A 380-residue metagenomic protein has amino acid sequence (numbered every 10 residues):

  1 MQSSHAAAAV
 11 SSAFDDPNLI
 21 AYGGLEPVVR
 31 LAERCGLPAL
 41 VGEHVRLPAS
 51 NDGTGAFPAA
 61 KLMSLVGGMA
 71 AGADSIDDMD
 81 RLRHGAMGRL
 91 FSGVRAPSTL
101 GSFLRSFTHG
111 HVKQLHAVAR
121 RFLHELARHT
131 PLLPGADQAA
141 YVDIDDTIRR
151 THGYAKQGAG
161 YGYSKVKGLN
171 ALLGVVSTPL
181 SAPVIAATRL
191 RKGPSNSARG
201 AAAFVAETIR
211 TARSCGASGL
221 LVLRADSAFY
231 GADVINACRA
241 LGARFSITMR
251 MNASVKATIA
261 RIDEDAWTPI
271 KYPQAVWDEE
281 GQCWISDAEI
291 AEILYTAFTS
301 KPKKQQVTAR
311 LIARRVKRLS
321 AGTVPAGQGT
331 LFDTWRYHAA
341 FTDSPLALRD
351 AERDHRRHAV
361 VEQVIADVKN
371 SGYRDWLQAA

Functional and structural regions predicted by a protein language model:
M1-N196, A202-C215, L241, D263: Dynamic "connector" segments at or just before major functional cores
Q2-A6, V10, F14, R244-V368 (+1 more regions): An anionic, glycine-rich sequence signature occurring as long contiguous blocks
R46-G53, L348-H355, G372-A380: Short, solvent-exposed helix-loop connector elements
A139-Y141, L220-V222, R244-S246: Structural preference for beta-strand elements that scaffold enzyme active sites
I144, R224-A225, T248, D343: Short His-Asn-centered micro-motif
D145, G219-Y230: Acidic/histidine-rich, metal-coordinating catalytic segments
F229-D233, V255: Beta-rich nucleic-acid/ligand-interaction surfaces
I235-R244: Short, surface-exposed basic-aromatic patches at helix termini and helix-loop junctions that form
